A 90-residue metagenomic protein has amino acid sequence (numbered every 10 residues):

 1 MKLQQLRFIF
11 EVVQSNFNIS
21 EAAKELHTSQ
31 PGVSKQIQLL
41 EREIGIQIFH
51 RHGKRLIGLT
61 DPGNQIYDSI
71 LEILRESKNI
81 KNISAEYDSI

Functional and structural regions predicted by a protein language model:
K2-L6, Q30, G63: The N-cap/first-turn positions of alpha helices within or immediately adjacent to helix-turn-helix DNA-binding domains
L6-V13, Y67: Hydrophobic residues on short alpha-helical segments
I9, L39-L40: DNA major-groove recognition helices of helix-turn-helix
I9-F10, A22-A23, T60-G63: Hydrophobic two-helix hairpin corresponding to the core of helix-turn-helix DNA-binding domains
V12-H27: Short helix-boundary/capping micro-motifs
E41-L59: A short LG(V/I)-centered, amphipathic sequence patch enriched for acidic residue(s) preceding the LG motif
E43-I44, I66-D88: Alpha-helical linker/hinge and terminal dimerization helices associated with HTH transcriptional regulators
